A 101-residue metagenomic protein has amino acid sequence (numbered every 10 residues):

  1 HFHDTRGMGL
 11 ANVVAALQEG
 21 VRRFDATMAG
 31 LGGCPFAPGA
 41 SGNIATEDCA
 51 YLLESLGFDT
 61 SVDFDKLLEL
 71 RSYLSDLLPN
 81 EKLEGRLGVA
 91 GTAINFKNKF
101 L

Functional and structural regions predicted by a protein language model:
H1-L101: Catalytic cores and adjacent flexible loops of soluble metabolic enzymes that perform enolate/carbanion chemistry on
